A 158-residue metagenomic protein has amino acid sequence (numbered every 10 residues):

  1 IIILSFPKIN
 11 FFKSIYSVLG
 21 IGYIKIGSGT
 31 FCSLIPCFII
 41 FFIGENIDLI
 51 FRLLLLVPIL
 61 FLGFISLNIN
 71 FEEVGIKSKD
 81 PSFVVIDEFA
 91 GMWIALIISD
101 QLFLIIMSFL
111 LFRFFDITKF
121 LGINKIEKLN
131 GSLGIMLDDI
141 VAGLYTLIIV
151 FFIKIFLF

Functional and structural regions predicted by a protein language model:
I2-C32, I65-A95, F114-L144: Interhelical loop and helix-boundary elements at the membrane-water interface of polytopic inner-membrane proteins
K8, I39-F83, A90-M107, I148 (+1 more regions): Nucleotide and nucleotide-moiety/phosphate-recognizing core
I35-P36: GST superfamily/GST-like fold recognition
D139-I155: Final/C-terminal transmembrane alpha-helix of multipass membrane proteins
